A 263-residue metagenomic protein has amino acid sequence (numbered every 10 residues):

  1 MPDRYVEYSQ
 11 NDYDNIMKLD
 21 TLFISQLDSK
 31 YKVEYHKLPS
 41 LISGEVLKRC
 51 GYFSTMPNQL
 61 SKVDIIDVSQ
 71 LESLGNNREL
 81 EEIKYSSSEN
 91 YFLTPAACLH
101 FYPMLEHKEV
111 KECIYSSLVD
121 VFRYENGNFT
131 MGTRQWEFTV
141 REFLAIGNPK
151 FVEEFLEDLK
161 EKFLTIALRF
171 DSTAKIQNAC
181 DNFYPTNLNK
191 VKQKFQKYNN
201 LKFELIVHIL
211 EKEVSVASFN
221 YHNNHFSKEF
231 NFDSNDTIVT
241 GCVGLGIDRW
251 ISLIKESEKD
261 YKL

Functional and structural regions predicted by a protein language model:
M1-L263: TRNA-recognition modules of translation machinery and tRNA-sensing kinases, especially anticodon-binding
